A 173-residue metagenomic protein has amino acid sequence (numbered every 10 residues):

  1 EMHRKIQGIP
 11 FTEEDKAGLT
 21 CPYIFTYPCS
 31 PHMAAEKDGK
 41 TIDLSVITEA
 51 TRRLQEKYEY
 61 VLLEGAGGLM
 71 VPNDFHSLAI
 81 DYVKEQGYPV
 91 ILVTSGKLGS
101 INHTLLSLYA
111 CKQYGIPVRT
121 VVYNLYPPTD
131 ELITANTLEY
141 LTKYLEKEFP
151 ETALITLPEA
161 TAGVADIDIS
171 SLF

Functional and structural regions predicted by a protein language model:
E1-G39, R52: N-terminal phosphate/diphosphate-binding loop that engages ATP/GTP or pyrophosphate donors across diverse enzyme folds
P28-N73, I80: Phosphate-binding/switch loop-helix module in NTP-utilizing enzymes
P31-H32, P72-D74, H103, E131-T134 (+1 more regions): Short, well-ordered secondary-structure micro-motifs
L62-E64, I91-V93, V122: Structural motif
G68-L69, K97-L98, L125-T129: Short histidine/acidic/glycine/proline-rich micro-motifs that form metal- and phosphate-coordinating active-site loops
D74-D81, L105-L108, T134-E139: Charged helix-capping and loop-helix junction motifs
D74-K97: Inter-motif core of Ras-like GTPase G domains
Y109-F173: C-terminal lobe/tail of nucleotide-utilizing enzymes
